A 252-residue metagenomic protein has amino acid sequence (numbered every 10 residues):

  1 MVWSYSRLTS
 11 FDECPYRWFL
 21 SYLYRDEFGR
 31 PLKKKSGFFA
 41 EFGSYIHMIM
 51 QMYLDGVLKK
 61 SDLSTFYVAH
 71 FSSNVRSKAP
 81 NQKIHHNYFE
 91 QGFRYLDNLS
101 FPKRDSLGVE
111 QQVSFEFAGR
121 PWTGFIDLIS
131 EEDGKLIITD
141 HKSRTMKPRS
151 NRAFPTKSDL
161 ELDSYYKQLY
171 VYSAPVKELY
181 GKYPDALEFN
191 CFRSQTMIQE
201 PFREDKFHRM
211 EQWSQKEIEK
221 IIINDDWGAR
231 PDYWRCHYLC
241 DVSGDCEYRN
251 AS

Functional and structural regions predicted by a protein language model:
M1-S252: RecB-family 4Fe-4S metal-dependent nuclease core
